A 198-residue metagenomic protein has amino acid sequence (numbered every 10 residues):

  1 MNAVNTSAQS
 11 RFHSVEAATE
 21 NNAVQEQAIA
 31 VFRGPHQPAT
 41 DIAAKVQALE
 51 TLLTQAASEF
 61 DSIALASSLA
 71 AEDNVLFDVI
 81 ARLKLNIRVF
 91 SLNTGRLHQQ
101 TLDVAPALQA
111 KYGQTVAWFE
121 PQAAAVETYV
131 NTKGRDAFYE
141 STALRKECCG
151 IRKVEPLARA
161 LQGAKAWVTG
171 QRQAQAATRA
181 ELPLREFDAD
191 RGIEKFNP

Functional and structural regions predicted by a protein language model:
N2-P198: Nucleotide-activated chemistry modules centered on ATP-dependent adenylation/adenylyltransferase
